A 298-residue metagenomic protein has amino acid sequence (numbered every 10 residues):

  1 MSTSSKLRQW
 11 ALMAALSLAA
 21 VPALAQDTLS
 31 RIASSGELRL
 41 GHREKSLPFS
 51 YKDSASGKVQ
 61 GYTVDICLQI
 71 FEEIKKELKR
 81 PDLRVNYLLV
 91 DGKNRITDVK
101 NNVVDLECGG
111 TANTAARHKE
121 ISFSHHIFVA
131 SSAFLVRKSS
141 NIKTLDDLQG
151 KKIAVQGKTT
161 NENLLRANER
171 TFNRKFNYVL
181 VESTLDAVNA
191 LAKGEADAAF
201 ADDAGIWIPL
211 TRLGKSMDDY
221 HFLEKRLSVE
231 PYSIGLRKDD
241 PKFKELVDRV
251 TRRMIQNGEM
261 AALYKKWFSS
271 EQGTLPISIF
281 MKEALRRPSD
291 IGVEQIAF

Functional and structural regions predicted by a protein language model:
D27, A33, T160-V179, D218-D219 (+1 more regions): Ligand-binding clefts/hinges and TM-proximal coupling segments of bilobed small-molecule sensing domains
S30-E107: Extracytoplasmic small-molecule ligand-binding "clamshell" domains of the periplasmic binding protein/Venus flytrap
E37-E44, V59-Q60, D146-E162: Short loop->beta-strand "edge-of-pocket" segments that line small-molecule binding or catalytic clefts across diverse
E44, F128-S139, T211-T251, S270-F298: Periplasmic-binding protein-like
S56, L68-R84, N161-L180, L210-S216: Ligand-binding cleft/hinge of the Venus flytrap
D65-E73, D146, K151-K152, G157-T159 (+2 more regions): Extended ligand-binding regions for polar small-molecule ligands
L68, K79-D147, E224, R287-F298: Acidic, polar ligand-binding/catalytic clefts
N94, C108-K119, L164-T171, A190-S228: A ligand-binding cleft/hinge motif common to bilobed small-molecule-binding domains
